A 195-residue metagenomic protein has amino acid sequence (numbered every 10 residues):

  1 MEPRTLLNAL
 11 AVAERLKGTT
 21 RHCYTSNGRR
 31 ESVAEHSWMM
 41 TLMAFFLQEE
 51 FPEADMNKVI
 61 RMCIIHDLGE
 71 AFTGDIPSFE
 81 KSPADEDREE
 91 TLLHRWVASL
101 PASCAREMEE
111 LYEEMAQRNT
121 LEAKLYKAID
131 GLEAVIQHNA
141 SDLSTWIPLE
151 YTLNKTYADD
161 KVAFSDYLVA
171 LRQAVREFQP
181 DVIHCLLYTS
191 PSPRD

Functional and structural regions predicted by a protein language model:
T5, A102-L143: Histidine/acidic-rich helix-loop-helix segments that form or flank divalent-metal centers in metalloenzyme catalytic
A13-M39: Active-site flanking loop/helix segments enriched in acidic
N27-S37, E80-R88, A123: Active-site metal-coordination segments of metallo-dependent hydrolases
R29-N57: Alpha-helical phosphate/pyrophosphate-handling elements in metalloenzyme active cores
A44, Q48, E90-N119, A158-S165: Histidine- and acidic-residue-rich, metal-dependent catalytic cores
E53-I65, E122-Y126: Alpha-helical scaffolds flanking conserved acidic
L68-A102: Helix-adjacent hinge/juxtasegments
Y188-D195: Conserved small/polar residues in nucleotide/adenosyl-binding loops
